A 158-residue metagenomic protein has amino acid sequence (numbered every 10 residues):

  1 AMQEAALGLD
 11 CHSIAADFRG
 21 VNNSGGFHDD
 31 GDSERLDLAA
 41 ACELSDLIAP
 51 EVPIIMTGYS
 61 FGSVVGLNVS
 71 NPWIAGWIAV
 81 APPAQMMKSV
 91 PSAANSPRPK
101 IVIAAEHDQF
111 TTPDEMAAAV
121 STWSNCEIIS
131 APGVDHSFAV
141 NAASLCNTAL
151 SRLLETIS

Functional and structural regions predicted by a protein language model:
A1-A49: Serine-hydrolase catalytic machinery in alpha/beta-hydrolase-like enzymes
F18-N22, A84, D135: Alpha/beta-hydrolase active-site loop signature
L38-R98: Primarily recognizes the serine-hydrolase "nucleophile elbow" in alpha/beta-hydrolase and SGNH/GDSL folds
S96-P97, I101-A104, D108: Short beta-strand/loop motif that positions the catalytic acidic residue of the alpha/beta-hydrolase fold
E106-T111, H136-S137: Acidic catalytic loop of the alpha/beta-hydrolase fold
T111-S121, A143: Short alpha-helix in the alpha/beta-hydrolase fold that links the catalytic acid
S121-S137: Catalytic histidine neighborhood in serine/cysteine hydrolases with alpha/beta-hydrolase-type architecture
V134-N147: Catalytic histidine-centered segment of alpha/beta-hydrolase-like enzymes
